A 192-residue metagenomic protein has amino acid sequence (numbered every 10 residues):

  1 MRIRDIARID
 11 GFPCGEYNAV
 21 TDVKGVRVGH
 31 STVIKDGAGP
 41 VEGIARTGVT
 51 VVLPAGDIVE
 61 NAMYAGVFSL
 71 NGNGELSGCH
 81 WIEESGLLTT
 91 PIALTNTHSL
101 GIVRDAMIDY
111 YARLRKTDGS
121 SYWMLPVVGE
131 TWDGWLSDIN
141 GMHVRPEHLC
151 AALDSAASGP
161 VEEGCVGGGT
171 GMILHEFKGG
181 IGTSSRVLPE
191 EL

Functional and structural regions predicted by a protein language model:
M1-L192: Alpha/propeptide regions of enzymes that mature by internal proteolysis
